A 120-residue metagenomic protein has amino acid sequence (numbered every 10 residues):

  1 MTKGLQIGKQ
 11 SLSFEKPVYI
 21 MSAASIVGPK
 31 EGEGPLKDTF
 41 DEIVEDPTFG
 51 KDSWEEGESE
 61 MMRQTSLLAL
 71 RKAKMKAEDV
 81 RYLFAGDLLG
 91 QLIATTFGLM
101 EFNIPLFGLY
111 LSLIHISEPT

Functional and structural regions predicted by a protein language model:
M1-F107: Conserved "HGTGT" condensation-loop signature of ketosynthase/thiolase-family condensing enzymes that catalyze
F107-L113: A short, structured active-site edge motif that brings together acidic residues
I114-T120: Residue-level detector of conserved catalytic or cofactor/ligand-binding positions in enzyme active sites
